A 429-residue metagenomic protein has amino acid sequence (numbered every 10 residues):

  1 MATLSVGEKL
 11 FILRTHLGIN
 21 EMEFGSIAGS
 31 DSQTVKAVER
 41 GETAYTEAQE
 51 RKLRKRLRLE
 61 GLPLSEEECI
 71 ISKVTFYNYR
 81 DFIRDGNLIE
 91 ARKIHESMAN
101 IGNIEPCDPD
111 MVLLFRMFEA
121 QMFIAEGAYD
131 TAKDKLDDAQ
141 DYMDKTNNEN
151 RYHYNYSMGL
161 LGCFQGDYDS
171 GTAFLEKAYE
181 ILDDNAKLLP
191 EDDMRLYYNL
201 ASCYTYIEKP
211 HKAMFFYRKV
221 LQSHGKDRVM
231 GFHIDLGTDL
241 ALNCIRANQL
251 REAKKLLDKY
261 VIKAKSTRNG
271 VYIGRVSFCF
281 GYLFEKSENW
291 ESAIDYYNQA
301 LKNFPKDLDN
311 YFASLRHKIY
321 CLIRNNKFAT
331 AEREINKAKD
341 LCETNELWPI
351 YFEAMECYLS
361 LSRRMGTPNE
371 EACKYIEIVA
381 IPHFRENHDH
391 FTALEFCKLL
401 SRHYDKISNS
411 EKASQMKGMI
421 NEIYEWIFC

Functional and structural regions predicted by a protein language model:
M1-L17: A short, Lys/Arg-rich alpha-helix, primarily the initiator
L17-A37: Short alpha-helical DNA-recognition segment
T46-L64: DNA major-groove recognition helix of helix-turn-helix/homeodomain DNA-binding modules
I71, C107-L113, T146-N155, K187-R195 (+6 more regions): Alpha-solenoid helical repeat architecture
V74-G86, L113-G127, Y152-D167, D192-E208 (+5 more regions): Tandem amphipathic alpha-helical repeat scaffolds
L88, Y129, Y168-D169, P210-H211 (+8 more regions): TPR-repeat structural position
E96-I104, L136-D144, E176-K187, F215-V229 (+6 more regions): Amphipathic alpha-helical segments of tetratricopeptide repeats
